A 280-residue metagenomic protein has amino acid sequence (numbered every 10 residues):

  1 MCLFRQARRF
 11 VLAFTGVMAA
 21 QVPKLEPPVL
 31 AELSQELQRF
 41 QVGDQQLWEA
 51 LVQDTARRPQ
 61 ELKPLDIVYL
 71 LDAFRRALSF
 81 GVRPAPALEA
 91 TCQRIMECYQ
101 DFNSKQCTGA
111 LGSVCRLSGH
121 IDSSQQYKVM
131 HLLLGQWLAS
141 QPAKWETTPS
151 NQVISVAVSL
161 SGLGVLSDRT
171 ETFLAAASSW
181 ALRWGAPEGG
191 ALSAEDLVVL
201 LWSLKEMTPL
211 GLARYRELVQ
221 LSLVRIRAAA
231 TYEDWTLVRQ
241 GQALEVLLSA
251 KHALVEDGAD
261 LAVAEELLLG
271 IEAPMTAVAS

Functional and structural regions predicted by a protein language model:
M1-S280: Eukaryotic RNA-binding helical-repeat scaffolds
